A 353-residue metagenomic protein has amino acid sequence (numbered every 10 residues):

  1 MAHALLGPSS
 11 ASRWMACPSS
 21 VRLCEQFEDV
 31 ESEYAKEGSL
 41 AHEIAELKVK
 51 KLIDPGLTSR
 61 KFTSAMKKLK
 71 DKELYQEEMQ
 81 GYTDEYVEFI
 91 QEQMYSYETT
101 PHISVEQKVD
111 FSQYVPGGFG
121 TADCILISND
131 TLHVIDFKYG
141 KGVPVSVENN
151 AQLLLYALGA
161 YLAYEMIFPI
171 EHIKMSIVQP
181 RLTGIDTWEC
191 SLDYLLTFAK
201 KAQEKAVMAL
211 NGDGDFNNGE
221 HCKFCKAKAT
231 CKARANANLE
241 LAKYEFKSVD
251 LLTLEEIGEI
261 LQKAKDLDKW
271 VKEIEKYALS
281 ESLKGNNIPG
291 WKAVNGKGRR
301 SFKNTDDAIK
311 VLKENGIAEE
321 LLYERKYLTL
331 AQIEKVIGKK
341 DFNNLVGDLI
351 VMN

Functional and structural regions predicted by a protein language model:
M1-L132, H172-K174, A264: Metal-dependent nuclease catalytic cores that hydrolyze phosphodiester bonds in DNA/RNA, characterized by
P18-C24, S176-D186, K226, N238-F246 (+2 more regions): Short acidic (Asp/Glu) and glycine-rich catalytic loops that position anionic groups and cofactors
F27-A35, G142-N150, D215, D250 (+2 more regions): Short, charged/polar micro-motifs that form catalytic or ligand-binding hotspots
K36, T99-V207: Mg2+/Mn2+-dependent nuclease catalytic core
V49, I53, Y139-G142, A157-E165 (+7 more regions): Hydrophobic/aromatic-lined pockets within catalytic cores
T83-Y86, I90, I260-A278: Short amphipathic alpha-helical coiled-coil/interface segments
K174, L196, K200-D266: Short, charged, low-complexity amphipathic alpha-helix
K269-N353: Extended, charge-rich alpha-helical segments
